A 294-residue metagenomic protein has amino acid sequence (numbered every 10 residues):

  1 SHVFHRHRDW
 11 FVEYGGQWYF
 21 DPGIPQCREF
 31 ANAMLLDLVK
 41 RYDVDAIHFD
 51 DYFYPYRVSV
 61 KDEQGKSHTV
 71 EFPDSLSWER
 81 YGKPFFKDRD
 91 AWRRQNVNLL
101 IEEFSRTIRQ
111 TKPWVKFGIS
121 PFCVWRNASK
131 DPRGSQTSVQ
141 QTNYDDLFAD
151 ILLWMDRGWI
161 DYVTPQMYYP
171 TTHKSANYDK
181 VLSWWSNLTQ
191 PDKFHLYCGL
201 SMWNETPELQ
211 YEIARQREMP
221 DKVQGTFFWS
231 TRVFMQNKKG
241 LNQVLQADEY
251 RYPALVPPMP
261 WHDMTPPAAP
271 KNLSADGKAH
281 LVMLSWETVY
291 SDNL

Functional and structural regions predicted by a protein language model:
S1, H48-P55, D90-Y144, F194-E205: Aromatic-lined carbohydrate-recognition surfaces of secreted/lumenal glycan-active proteins
S1-R41, D146: Active-site-adjacent "subsite" loops/lids of carbohydrate-active enzymes
S1-Y14, D51-P84, A128-Q141: Aromatic- and acidic-residue-enriched segments that line the glycan-binding/catalytic groove of carbohydrate-active
E13-N32, K83-N98, V139-Q140, P165-T172 (+1 more regions): The substrate-binding groove and active-site-proximal loops of carbohydrate-active enzymes, especially glycoside
L35, D45, D50, L76-D90 (+3 more regions): Aromatic- and acid-rich polysaccharide-binding/catalytic face of secreted or lumenal carbohydrate-active enzymes
D37-D45, L99-F117, L153, R157-I160 (+1 more regions): A structural motif corresponding to the C-terminal end of an alpha-helix and its immediate exit/capping segment
F148-K174, W185-H262: Substrate-binding cleft of secreted/luminal carbohydrate-active enzymes
G240-N293: Pro/Thr/Ser/Gly-rich low-complexity, intrinsically disordered linker/stalk tracts
